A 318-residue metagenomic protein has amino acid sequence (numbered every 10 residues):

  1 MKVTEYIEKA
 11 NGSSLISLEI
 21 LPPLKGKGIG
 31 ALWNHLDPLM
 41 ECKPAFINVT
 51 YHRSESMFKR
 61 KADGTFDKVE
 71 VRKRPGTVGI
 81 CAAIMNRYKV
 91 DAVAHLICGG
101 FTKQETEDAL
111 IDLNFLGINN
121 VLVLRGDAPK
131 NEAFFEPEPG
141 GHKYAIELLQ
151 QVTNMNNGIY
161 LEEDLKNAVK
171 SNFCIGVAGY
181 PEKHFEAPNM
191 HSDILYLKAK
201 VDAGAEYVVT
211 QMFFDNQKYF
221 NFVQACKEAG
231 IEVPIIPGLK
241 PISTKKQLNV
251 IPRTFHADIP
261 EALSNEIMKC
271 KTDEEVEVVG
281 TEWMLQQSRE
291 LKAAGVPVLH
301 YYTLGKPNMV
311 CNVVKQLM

Functional and structural regions predicted by a protein language model:
M1-V49: Conserved N-terminal beta1-alpha1 strand-loop-helix module at the mouth
L15-W33, D91-Q104, C174-S192, M268-E282: Active-site mouth loops of central-metabolism enzymes
E19, I47, L113, K200 (+3 more regions): Conserved, mostly hydrophobic/aromatic
C42-P75, P129-G140, A205-N221, L304-V310: Glycine-rich, proline-tolerant flexible connector loops at the mouths of alpha/beta enzymes
T102-F115, S192-Y196, N221-Q224, T244-V250 (+1 more regions): Catalytic cores of alpha/beta
K103-Q150: Flexible, glycine-rich active-site loops centered on histidine and acidic residues that chelate a metal or position
G126, P139-N172, V177-E186, D193 (+4 more regions): Active-site pocket-lining/capping segments in soluble small-molecule metabolic enzymes
